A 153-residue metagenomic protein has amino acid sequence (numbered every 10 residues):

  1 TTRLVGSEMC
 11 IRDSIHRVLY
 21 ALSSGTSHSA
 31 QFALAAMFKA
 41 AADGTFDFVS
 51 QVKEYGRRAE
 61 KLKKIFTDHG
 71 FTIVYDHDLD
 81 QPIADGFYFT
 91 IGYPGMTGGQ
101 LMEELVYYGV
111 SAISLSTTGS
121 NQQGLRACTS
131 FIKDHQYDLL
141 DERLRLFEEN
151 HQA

Functional and structural regions predicted by a protein language model:
T1-G6, I11: Single conserved hydrophobic/aromatic residue that forms the stacking wall/gate of nucleotide- or nucleobase-binding
S7, F32-A42: Helix-loop "lid/cap" segments that line or gate small-molecule binding pockets
I15-T26, F38-K64: Structural signature of PLP-dependent enzymes
F48-K63, I73-G92: Conserved glycine-rich beta-strand-loop-beta hairpin in the small C-terminal domain of fold type I
I73-H77, S111-S116: A short linear hydrophobic-aromatic micro-motif
I91-G95, T129-F131: Short beta-strand-to-loop capping motifs
E103-A112, T118-A153: PLP-dependent enzyme catalytic core of the Aspartate aminotransferase-like
